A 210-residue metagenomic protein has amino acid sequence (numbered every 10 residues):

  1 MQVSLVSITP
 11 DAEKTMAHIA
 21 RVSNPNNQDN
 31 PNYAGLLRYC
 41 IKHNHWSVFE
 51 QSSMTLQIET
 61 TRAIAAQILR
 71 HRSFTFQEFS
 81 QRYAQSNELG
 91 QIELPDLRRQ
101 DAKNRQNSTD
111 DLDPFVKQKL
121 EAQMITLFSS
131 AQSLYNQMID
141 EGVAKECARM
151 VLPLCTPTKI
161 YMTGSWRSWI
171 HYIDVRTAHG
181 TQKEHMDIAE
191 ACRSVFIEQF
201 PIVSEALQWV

Functional and structural regions predicted by a protein language model:
M1-V210: Family-specific signature for flavin-dependent thymidylate synthase
